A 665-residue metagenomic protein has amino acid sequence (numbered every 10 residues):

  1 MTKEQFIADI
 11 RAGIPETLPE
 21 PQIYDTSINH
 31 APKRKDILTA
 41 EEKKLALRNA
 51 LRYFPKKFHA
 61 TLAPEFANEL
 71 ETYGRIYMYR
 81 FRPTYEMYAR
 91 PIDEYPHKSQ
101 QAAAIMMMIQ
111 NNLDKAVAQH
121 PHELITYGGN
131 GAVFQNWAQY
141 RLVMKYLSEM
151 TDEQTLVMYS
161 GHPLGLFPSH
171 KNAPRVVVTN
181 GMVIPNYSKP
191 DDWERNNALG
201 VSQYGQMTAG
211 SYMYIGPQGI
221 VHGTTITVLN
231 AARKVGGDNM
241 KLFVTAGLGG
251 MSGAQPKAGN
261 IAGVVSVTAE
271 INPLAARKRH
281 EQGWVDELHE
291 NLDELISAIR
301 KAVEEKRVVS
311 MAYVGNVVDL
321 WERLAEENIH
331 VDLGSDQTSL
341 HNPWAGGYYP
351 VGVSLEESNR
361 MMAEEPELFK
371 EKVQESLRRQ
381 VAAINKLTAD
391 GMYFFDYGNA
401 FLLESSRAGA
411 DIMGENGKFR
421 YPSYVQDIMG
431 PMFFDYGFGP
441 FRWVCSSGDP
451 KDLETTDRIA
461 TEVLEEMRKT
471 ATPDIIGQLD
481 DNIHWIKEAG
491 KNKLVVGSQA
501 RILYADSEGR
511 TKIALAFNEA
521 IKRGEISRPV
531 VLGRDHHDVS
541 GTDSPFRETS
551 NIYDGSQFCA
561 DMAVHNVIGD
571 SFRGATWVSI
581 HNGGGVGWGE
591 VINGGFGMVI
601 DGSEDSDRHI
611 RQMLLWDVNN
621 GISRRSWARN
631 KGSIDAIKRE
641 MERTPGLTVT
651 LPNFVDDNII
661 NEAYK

Functional and structural regions predicted by a protein language model:
M1-G236, E375, M429-S579, V586-G587 (+2 more regions): N-terminal ligand-binding/catalytic initiation module
E149-Q154, G263, H330-L333, K386-Y393 (+2 more regions): Structural alpha-beta junctions
T155-S160, V178, T245, T268-A269 (+5 more regions): General beta-strand structural signal in soluble alpha/beta enzymes
G205-L229, R233, N239-L242, A246-V308 (+6 more regions): Catalytic or ion-translocation cores adjacent to nucleophile or general acid/base/metal-coordination motifs in diverse
A275-R277, E404, S540: Short, charged/polar "capping" segments at the starts of alpha-helices and the immediately preceding loops
E294-I513: Core active-site phosphate/anionic-ligand binding loop and the adjoining beta-turn-alpha structural block in enzyme
M311, T648-A663: Flexible inter-domain linker/hinge segments
